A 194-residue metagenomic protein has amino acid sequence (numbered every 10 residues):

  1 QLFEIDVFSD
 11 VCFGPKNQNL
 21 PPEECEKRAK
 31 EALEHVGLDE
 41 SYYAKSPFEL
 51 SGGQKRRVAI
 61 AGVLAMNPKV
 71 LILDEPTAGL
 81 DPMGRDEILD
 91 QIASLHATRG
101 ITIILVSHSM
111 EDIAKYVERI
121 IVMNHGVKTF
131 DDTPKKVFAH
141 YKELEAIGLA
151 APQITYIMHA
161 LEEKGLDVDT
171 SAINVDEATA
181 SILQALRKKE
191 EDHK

Functional and structural regions predicted by a protein language model:
E24-S41: Conserved ABC ATPase "signature" region
S46-L50, Q54: Conserved ABC ATPase signature
I60: Hydrophobic anchor residue at the start of the ABC signature
N67: Conserved catalytic motifs of ABC-family nucleotide-binding domains
L71-D74: Catalytic Walker B motif of ABC-type/P-loop ATPase nucleotide-binding domains
I113-K115: A short, surface-exposed alpha-helical micro-motif characterized by mixed small hydrophobic and charged/polar residues
H125-G126: Conserved ABC ATPase "signature" C-loop
